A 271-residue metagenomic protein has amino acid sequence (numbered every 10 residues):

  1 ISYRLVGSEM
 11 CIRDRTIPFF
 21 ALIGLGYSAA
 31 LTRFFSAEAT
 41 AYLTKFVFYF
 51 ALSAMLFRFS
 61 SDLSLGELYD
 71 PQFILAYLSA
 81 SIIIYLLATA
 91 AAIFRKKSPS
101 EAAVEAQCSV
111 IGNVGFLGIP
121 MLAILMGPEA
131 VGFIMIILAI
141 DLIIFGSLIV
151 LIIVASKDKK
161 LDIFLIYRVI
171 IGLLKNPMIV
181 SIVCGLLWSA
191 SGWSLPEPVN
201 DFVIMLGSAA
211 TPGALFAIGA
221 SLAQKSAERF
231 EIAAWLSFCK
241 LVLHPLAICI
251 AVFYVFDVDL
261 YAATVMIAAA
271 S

Functional and structural regions predicted by a protein language model:
I1-I12: Single conserved hydrophobic/aromatic residue that forms the stacking wall/gate of nucleotide- or nucleobase-binding
R15-P18, S61-A92, V104-Q107, A139 (+3 more regions): Entry/N-cap segments of selected transmembrane alpha helices and their immediately preceding amphipathic helices
F20-A29, Y42-Y69, Y85, V180-S191 (+3 more regions): Hydrophobic transmembrane alpha-helices of secondary-active transporters and Na+-translocating membrane complexes
R33, S61-L65, R95-K96, M126-G127 (+3 more regions): Short helix-capping/hinge motifs at transmembrane helix termini and TM-loop junctions
K45-R58, A106-I124, I170-L186, A209-L215 (+1 more regions): Small-residue-rich segments of transmembrane alpha-helices in multi-pass membrane proteins, especially helix faces
S81-L86, A90, S109-M121, L142-L151 (+1 more regions): Mid-bilayer segments of alpha-helical transmembrane spans in multi-pass integral membrane proteins that mediate
K97-I136, V258-S271: Alpha-helical membrane segments and immediately flanking helix-loop junctions that form or couple to the substrate/ion
S156-L174: Flexible interhelical linker loops that connect adjacent transmembrane helices in multi-pass membrane transporters
